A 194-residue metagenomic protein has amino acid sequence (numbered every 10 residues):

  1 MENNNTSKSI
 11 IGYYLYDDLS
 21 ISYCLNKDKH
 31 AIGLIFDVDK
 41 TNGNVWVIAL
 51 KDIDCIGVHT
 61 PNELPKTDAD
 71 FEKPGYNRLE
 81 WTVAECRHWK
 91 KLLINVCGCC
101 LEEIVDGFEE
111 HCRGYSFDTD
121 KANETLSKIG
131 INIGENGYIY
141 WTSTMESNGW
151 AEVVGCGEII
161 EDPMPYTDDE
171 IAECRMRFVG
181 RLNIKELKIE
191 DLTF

Functional and structural regions predicted by a protein language model:
M1-L79, G98, E170-F194: Short, compositionally biased
E80-A84: Conserved catalytic-core segments centered on acid/base and nucleophilic motifs
C86-F194: C-terminal, surface-exposed recognition/capping segments
